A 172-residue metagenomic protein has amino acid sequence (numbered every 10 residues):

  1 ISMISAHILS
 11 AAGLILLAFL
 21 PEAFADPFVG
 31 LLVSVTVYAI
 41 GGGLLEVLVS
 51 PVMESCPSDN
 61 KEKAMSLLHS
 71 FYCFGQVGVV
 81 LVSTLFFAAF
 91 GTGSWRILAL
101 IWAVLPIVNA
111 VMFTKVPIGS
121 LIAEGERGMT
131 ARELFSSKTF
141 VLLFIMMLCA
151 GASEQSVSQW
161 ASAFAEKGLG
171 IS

Functional and structural regions predicted by a protein language model:
I8-A25: C-terminal ends and interior cores of transmembrane alpha-helices in multi-pass membrane transporters/permeases
L9, V37, L67, F71-G75 (+1 more regions): Small/hydrophobic positions within alpha-helical transmembrane segments of multi-pass membrane transporters
S34-S70: Cytoplasmic helix-loop-helix junction between adjacent transmembrane helices in 12-TM secondary transporters
D59-N60, L67-L121: Helix-loop-helix hairpin linking two adjacent transmembrane segments in secondary transporters
I118-L143: Juxtamembrane intracellular "pre-TM" segments in multi-pass secondary transporters
S136-S172: Extracytoplasmic gate region of multi-pass secondary transporters
